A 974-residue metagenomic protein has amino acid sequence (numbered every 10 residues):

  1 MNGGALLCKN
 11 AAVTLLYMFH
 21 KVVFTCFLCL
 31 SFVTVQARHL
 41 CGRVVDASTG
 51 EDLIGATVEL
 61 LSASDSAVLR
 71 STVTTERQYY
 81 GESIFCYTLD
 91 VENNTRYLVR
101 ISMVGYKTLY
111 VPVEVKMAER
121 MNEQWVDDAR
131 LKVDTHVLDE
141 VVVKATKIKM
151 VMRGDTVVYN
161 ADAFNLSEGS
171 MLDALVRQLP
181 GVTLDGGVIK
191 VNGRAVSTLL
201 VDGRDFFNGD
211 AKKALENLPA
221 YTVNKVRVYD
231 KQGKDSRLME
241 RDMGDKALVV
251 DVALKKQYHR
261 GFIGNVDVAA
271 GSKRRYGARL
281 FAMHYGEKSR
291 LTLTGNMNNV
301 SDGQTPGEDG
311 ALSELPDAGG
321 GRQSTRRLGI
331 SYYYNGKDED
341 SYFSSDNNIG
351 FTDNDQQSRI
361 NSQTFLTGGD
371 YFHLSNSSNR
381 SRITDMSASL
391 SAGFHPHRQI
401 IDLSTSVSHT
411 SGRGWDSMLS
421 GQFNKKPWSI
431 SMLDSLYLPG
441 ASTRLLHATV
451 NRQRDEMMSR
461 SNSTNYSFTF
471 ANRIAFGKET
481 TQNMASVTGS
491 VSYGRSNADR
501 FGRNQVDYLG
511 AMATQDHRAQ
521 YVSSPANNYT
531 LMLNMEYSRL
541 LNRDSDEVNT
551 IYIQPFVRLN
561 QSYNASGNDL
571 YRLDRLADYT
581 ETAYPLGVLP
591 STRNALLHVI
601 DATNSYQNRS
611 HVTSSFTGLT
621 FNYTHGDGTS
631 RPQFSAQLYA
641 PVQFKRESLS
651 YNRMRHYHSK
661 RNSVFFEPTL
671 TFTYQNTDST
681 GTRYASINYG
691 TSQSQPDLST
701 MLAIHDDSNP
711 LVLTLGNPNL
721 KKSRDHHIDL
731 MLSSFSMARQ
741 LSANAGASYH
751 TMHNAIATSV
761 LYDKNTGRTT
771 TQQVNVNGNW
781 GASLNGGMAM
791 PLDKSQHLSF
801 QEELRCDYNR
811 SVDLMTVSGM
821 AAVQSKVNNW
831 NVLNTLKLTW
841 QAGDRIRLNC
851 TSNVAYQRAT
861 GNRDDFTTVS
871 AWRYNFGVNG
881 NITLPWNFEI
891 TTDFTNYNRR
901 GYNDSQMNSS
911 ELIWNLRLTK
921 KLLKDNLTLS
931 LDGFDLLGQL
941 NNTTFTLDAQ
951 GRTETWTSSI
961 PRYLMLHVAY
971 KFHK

Functional and structural regions predicted by a protein language model:
R43-I54, L61, K147: Structural motif
T57-Y80, V142-I148: Short amphipathic beta-strand segments in non-cytosolic proteins
E59-L61, R100-V104, R120-N165, L184-G186 (+3 more regions): Short, acidic, small-residue-rich periplasmic hinge/interaction motif at the N-terminus of Gram-negative outer-membrane
A63-L69, F85-C86, R96-V113: A short, solvent-exposed loop/turn motif at the edges and junctions of modular extracellular/periplasmic domains
T75-V91, A214: Short, surface-exposed beta-strand/beta-hairpin micro-motifs centered on an aromatic residue
T156-R177, V191, V201-F206, D267-S272: Short, polar/charged loop or turn motifs at beta-strand boundaries
V188-G233, V249-K256: Periplasmic plug
G209-K212, Q232-R274, S289-K974: Primarily recognizes Gram-negative and organellar outer-membrane beta-barrels
